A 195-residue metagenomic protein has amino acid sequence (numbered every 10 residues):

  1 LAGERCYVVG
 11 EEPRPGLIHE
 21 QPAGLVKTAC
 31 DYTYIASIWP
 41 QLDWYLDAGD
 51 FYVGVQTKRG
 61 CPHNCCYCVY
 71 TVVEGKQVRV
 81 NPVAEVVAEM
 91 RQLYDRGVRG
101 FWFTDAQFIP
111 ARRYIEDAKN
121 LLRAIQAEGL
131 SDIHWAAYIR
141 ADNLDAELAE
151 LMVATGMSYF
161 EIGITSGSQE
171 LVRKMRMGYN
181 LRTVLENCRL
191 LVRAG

Functional and structural regions predicted by a protein language model:
L1-R96: Acidic, low-complexity intrinsically disordered segments
V83-A194: Conserved SAM/AdoMet-binding glycine-rich loop
